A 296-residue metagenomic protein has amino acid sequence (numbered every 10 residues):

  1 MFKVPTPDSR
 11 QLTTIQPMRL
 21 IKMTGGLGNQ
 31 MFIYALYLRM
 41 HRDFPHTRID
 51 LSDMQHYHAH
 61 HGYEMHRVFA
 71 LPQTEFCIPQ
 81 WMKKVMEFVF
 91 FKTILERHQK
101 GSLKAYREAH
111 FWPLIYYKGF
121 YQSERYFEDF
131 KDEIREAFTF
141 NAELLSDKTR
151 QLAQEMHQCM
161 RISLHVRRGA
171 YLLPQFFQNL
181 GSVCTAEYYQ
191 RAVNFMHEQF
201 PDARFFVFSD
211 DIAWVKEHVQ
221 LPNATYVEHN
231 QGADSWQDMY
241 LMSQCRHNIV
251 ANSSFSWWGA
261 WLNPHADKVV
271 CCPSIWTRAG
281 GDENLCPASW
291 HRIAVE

Functional and structural regions predicted by a protein language model:
P5-T6, R10-T13: Short polybasic linear motifs
I15-L20: Extreme N-terminal starter segment of soluble prokaryotic enzymes
K22-F32, H56: A short, glycine/small-residue-rich beta-strand->loop->alpha-helix junction that serves as a flexible
L27, Q190-G280: Donor-binding and catalytic core of enzymes assembling or modifying cell-surface/extracellular glycoconjugates
F32-M40: Short amphipathic alpha-helix
H46-Y57: A short beta-strand-loop structural module common to alpha/beta enzyme folds
A59-F195, Q199-F200: Secretory-pathway luminal glycosyltransferase catalytic domains
R278-E296: Leloir-type glycosyltransferase catalytic cores
